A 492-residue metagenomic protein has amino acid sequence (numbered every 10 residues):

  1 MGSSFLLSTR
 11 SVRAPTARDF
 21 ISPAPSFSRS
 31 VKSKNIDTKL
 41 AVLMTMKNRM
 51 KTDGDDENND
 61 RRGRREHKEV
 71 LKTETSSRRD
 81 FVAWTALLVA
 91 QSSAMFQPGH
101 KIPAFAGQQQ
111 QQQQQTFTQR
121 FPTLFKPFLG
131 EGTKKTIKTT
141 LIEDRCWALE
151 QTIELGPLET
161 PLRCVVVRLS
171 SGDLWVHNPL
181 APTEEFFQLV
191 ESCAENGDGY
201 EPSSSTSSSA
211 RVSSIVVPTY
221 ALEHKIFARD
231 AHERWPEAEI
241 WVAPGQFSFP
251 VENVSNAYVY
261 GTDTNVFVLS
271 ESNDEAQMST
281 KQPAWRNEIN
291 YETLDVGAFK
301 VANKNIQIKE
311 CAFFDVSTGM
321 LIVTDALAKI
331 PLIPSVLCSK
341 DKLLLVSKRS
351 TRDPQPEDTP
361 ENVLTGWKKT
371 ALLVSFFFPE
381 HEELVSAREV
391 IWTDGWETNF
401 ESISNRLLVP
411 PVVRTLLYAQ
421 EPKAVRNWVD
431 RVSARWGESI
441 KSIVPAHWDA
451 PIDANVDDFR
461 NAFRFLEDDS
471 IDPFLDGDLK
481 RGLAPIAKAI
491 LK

Functional and structural regions predicted by a protein language model:
M1-L71, A94: N-terminal chloroplast transit peptides
T45, N59, Q108-Q115, S205-S207: Low-complexity, intrinsically disordered transcriptional activation domains enriched in glutamine and histidine
E66-V89: N-terminal secretory signal peptides and thylakoid transit peptides that target proteins across membranes
W84-Q97, P103-S171: Zn-dependent metallo-beta-lactamase
V167, T219, F313, D325 (+1 more regions): Divalent metal-coordination and catalytic microenvironments
A181, S192-S214, Y220-L222, I226-R234 (+1 more regions): Cap/insert and terminal regions of metallo-dependent hydrolase folds
G197-W285: Active-site HxH/HxHxD metal-binding segment of metal-dependent hydrolases
Q277-I322, A326-S335: Core dinuclear metal-dependent hydrolase active-site scaffold
